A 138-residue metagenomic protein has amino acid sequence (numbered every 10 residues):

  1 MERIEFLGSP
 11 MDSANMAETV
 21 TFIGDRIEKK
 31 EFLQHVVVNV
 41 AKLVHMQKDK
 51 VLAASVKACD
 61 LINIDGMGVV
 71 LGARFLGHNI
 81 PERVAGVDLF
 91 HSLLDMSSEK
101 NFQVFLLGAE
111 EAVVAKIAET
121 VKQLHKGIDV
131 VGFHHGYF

Functional and structural regions predicted by a protein language model:
M1-R83, V87-D88: N-terminal nucleotide/polyanion-binding subdomain common to many enzyme families
R74-F138: Conserved beta-alpha
